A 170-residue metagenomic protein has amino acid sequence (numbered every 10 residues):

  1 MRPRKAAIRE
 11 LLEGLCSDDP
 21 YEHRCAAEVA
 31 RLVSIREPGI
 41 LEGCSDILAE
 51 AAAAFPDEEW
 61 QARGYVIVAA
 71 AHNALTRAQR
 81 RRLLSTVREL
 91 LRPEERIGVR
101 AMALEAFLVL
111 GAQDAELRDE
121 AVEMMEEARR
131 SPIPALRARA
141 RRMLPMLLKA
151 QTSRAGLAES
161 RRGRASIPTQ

Functional and structural regions predicted by a protein language model:
M1-R24, I35, K149, P168: N-terminal alpha-helical scaffold/docking segments in eukaryotic complex subunits
R4-E13, P38-A53, R77-L91, A115-A128 (+1 more regions): Amphipathic alpha-helical scaffolding segments comprising HEAT/armadillo-like alpha-solenoid repeats
R9, R24-A27, W60-I67, A101 (+1 more regions): Alpha-solenoid HEAT/ARM repeat scaffold
D19-E42, D46-L48: Short, well-structured hydrophobic secondary-structure segments
P20-Y21, D57-Q61, R96-G98, R130 (+1 more regions): Alpha-helix N-cap/helix-start positions at coil->helix boundaries
R31-L32, A70-H72, L108-V109, P145: Structural signature of alpha-helical solenoid repeat scaffolds
L91-I97, A112: Outer-membrane beta-barrel transmembrane domain signature
V122-Q170: Eukaryotic acidic, Ser/Thr-rich intrinsically disordered low-complexity regions
